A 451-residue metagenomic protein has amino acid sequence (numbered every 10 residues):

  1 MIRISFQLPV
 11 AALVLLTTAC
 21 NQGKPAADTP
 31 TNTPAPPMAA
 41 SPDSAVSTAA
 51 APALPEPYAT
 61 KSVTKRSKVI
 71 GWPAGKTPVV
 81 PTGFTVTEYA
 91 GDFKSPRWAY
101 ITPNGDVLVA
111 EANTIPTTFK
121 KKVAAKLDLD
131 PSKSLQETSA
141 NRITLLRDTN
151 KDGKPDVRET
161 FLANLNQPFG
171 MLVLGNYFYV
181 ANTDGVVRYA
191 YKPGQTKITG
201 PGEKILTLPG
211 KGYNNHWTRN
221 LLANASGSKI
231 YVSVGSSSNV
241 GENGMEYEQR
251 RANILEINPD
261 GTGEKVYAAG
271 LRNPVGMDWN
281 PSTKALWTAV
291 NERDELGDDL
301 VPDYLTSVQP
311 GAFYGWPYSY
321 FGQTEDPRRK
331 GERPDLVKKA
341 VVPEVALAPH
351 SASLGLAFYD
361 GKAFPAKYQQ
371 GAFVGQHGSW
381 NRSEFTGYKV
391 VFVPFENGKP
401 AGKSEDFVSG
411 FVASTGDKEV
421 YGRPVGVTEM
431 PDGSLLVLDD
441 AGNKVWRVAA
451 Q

Functional and structural regions predicted by a protein language model:
L16-A19: C-terminal motif of bacterial Sec signal peptides marking the signal peptidase cleavage site
N21-G23: Bacterial signal peptide processing site
P37-V80, T118-F119, T138, T218 (+6 more regions): Beta-propeller domain segments
E88-D92, T160-L165, I205-Y213, V266-G270 (+3 more regions): Surface loop/turn motifs at the tips and blade-to-blade linkers of beta-strand repeat domains
T102-G105, V173-G175, A223-G227, N280-T283 (+2 more regions): Residue-level detector of Asp-centered blade-edge/turn motifs that repeat once per structural unit in beta-propeller
D106-L108, Y177-V180, K229-S233, A285-A289 (+3 more regions): Conserved beta-propeller blade signature
K154-Y177, N182-N224: Asp-box/WD-like beta-propeller blade repeats and closely related beta-sheet repeat scaffolds
T428-Q451: Blade-level signature of beta-propeller repeat domains, shared across WD40, Kelch, NHL, RCC1 and BNR/Asp-box propellers
